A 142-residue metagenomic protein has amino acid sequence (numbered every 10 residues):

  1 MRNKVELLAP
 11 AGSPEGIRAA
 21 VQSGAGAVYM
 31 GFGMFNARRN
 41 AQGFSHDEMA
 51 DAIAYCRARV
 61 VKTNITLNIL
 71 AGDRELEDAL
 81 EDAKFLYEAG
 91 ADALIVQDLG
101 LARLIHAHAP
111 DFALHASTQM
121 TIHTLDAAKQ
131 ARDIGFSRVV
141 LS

Functional and structural regions predicted by a protein language model:
M1-S142: Non-catalytic helical/linker scaffolds that mediate oligomerization, partner binding, and domain coupling around large
